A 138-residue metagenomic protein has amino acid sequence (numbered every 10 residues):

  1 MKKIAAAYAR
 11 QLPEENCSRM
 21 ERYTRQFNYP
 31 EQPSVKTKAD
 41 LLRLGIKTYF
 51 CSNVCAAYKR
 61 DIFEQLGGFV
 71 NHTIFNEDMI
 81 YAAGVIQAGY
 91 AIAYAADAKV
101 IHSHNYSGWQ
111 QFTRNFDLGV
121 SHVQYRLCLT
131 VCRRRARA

Functional and structural regions predicted by a protein language model:
M1-Y23: Conserved donor NDP-sugar-binding/catalytic core segment of glycosyltransferases
A6-R10, A95, S103: Short glycine/serine/threonine-enriched helix-capping/active-site loop that flanks the nucleotide-sugar donor pocket
A9-P13, Q26-T48: Short, flexible, basic/aromatic active-site loop/helix in glycosyltransferases
T37-Y58, I74, H122, R126: A recurrent flexible, glycine/aromatic-enriched loop bordering the glycosyltransferase active site that acts as
D61-Q65, K99: Short, well-ordered alpha-helical scaffold segment located in the soluble/lumenal catalytic or ligand-binding core
I74-Y81: Acidic donor-binding loop at a coil-to-helix junction in glycosyltransferase catalytic cores that engages
G84-I86: Hydrophobic residues within well-ordered alpha-helices
I92, K99-A138: Active-site-adjacent helix/loop segment of glycosyltransferases that harbors family-specific signature motifs
